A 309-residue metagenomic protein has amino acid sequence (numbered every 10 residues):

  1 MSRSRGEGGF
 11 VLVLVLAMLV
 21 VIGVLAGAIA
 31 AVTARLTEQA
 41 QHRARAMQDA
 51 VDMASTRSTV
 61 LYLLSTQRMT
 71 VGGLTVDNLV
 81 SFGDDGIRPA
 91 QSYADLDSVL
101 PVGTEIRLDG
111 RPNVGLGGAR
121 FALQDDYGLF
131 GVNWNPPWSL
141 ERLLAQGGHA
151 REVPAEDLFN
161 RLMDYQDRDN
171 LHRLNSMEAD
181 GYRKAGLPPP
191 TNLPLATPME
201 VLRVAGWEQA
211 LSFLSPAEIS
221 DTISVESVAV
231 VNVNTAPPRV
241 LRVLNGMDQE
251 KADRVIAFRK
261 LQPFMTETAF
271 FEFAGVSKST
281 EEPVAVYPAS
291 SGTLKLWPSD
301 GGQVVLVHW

Functional and structural regions predicted by a protein language model:
S2-S4, F10-W309: Compositionally biased linear targeting/interaction segments
